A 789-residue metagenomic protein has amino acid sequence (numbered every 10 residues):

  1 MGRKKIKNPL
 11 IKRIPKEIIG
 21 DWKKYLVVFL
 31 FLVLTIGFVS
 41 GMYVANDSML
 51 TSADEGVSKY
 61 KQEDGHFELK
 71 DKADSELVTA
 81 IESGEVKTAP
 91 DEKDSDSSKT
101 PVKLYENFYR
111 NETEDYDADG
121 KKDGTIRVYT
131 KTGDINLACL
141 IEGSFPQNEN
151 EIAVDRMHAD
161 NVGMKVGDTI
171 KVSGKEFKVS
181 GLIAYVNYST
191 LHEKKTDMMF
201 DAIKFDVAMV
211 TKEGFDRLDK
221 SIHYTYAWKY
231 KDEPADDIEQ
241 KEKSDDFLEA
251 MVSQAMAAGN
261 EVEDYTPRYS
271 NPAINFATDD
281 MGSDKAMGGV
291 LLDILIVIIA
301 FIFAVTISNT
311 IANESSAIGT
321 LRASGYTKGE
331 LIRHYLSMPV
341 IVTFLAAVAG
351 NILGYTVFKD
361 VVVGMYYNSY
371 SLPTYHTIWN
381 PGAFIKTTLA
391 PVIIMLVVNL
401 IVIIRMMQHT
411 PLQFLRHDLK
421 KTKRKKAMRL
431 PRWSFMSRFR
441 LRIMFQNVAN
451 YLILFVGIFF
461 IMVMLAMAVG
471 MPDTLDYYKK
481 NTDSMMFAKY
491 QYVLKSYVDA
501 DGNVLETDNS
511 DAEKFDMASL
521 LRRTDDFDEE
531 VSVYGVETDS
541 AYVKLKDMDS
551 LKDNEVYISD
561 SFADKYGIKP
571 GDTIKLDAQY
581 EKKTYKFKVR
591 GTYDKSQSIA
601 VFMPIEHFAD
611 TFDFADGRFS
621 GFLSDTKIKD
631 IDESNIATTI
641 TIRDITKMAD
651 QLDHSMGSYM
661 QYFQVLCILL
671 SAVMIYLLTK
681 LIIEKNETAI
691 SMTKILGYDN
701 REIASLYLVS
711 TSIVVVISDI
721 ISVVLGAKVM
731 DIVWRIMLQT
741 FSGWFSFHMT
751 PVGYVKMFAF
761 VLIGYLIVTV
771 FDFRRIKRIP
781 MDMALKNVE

Functional and structural regions predicted by a protein language model:
M1-G37, L336, V340, T422-F460 (+5 more regions): N-terminal Sec/SRP start-transfer signal
G2-A300, N309, V363, N368 (+3 more regions): Membrane transport/envelope proteins' first extracytoplasmic loop
G20-M49, D279-G319, S337-G354, I385-V397 (+5 more regions): Hydrophobic alpha-helical transmembrane segments of multi-pass inner-membrane transport and secretion
K165, T327-K328, T410, K569 (+2 more regions): Short coil/turn motifs that cap or connect alpha-helices
A273, T278-S283, A317-K421, I767: Hydrophobic alpha-helical segments
T327-K328, P570, E687, D699-R701 (+2 more regions): Alpha-helix N-cap/start motif
G350-K386, I717-M783: Short helix-loop junctions at transmembrane helix boundaries
F435-K565, K569-D572, L576-A578: Juxtamembrane segments of multi-pass membrane proteins
